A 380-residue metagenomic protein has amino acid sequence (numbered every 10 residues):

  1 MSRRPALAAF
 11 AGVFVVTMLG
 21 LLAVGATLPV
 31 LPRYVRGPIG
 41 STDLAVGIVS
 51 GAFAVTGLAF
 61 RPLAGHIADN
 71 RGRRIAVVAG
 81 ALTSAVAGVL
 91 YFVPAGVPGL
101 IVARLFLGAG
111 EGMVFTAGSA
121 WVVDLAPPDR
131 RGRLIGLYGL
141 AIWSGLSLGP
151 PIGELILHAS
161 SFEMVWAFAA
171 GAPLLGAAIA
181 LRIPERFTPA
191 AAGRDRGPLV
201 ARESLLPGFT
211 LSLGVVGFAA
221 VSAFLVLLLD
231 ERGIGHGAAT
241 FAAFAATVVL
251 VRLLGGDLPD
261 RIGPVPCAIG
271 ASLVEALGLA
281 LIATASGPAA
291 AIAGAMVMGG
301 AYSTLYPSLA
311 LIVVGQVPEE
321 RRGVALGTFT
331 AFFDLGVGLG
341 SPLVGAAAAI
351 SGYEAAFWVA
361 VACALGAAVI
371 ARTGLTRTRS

Functional and structural regions predicted by a protein language model:
G40, G72, V93-P98, G263 (+1 more regions): Helix-breaking motifs and short loop linkers at transmembrane-helix boundaries and internal kinks in secondary membrane
A54-P62, L146-S147, V248-L253, V337-G338: Residue-level signature of mid-helix packing/kink "hotspots" within the transmembrane helices of 12-pass Major
A59-V93: Conserved MFS/SLC helix-loop-helix module at the cytosolic interface between two early adjacent transmembrane helices
L82-A95, V274-S286: C-terminal ends and interior cores of transmembrane alpha-helices in multi-pass membrane transporters/permeases
P98-F106, A289-V297: Paired small-residue
A103-I142, L311: Cytoplasmic helix-loop-helix junction between adjacent transmembrane helices in 12-TM secondary transporters
Y138-L181: Helix-loop-helix hairpin linking two adjacent transmembrane segments in secondary transporters
A170-P189, I370-L375: C-terminal membrane-cytosol helix-exit motif in multi-pass small-molecule transporters
